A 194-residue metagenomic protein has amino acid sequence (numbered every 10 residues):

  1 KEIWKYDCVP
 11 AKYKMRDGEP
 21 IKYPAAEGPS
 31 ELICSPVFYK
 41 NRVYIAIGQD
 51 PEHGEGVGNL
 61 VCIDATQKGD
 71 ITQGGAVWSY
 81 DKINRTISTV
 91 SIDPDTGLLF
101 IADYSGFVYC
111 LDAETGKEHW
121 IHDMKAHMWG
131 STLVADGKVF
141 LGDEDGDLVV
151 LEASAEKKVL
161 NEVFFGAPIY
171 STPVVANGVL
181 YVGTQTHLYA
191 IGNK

Functional and structural regions predicted by a protein language model:
K1-K194: Noncatalytic, solvent-exposed loop/strand surfaces of beta-propeller-type extracellular/periplasmic domains
